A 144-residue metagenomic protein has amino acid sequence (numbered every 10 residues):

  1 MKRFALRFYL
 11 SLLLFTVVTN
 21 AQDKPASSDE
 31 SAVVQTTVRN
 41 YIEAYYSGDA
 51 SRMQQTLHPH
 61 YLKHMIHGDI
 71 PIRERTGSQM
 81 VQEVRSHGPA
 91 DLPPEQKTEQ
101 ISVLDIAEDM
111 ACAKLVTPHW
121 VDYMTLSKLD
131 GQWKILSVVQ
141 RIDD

Functional and structural regions predicted by a protein language model:
M1-R7: Positively charged n-region of N-terminal signal peptides that target proteins for export
R7-V17: Bacterial N-terminal signal peptides
N20-S47, S51, Q55, P59: Short, low-complexity N-terminal intrinsically disordered segments enriched in polar/charged residues
E30, L62, I66-H67, R73-W120: Surface-exposed, charged secondary-structure patches
L57-H60, H67, T117-H119, K128-D130 (+1 more regions): A mature extracytoplasmic/lumenal domain signature
C112, D122-D144: Short beta-strand edge/turn micro-motifs at domain boundaries
